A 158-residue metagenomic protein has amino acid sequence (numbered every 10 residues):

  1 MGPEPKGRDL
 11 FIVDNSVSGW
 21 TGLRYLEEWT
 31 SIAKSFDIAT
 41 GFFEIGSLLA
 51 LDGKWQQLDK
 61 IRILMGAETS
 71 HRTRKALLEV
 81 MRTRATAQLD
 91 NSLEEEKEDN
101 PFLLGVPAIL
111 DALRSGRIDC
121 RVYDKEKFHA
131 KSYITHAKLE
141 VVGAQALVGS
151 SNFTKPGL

Functional and structural regions predicted by a protein language model:
M1-L158: PLD/PLD-like phosphodiesterase catalytic module centered on the HKD motif
